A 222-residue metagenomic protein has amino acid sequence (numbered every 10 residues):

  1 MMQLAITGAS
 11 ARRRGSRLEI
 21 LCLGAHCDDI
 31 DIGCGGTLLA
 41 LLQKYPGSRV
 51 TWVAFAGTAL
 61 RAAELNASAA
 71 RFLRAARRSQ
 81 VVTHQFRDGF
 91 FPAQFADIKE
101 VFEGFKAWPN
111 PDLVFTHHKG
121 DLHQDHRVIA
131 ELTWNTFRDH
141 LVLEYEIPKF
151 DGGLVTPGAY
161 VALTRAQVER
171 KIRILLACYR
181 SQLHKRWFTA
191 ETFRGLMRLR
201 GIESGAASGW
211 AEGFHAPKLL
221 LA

Functional and structural regions predicted by a protein language model:
M1-K149, V155, A177, L199-G209: Active-site beta-strand->loop->alpha-helix modules in alpha/beta enzyme cores, enriched in Gly/His/Asp(Glu)
L60, F150-G152, V168, L221-A222: Short, acidic Gly/Pro/Ser/Thr-rich loop/turn segments
F86, I147, L163-R165, A216: Active-site donor-binding loop signature of nucleotide-sugar glycosyltransferases
A96, A166-V168, L219: Short capping/connector residues at structural and topological boundaries
D151-A166: Phosphate-binding/catalytic loops
A166-T192: A charged, well-structured terminal subsegment
T192-A222: C-terminal and late-domain segments of enzyme folds
